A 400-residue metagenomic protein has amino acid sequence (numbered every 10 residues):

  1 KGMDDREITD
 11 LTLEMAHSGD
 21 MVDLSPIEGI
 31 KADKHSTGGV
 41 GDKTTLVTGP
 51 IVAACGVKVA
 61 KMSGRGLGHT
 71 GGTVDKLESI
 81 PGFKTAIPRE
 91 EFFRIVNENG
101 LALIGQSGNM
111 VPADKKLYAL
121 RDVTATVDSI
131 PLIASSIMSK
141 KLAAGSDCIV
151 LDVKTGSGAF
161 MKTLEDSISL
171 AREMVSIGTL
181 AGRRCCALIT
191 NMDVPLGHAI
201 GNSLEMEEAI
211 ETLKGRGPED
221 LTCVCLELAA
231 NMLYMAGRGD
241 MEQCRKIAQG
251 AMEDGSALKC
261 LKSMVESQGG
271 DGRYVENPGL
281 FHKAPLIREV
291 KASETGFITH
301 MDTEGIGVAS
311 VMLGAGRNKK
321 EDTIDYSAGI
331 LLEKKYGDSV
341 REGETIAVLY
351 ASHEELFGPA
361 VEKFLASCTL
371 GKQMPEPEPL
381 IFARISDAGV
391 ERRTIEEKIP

Functional and structural regions predicted by a protein language model:
G2-S63, L67: Active-site cofactor/substrate anionic-group-binding motifs, chiefly glycine- and Lys/Arg-rich phosphate-binding loops
M15-S36, R89-A119: Self-splicing inteins and homing endonuclease
V22-D23, K31, T126-S129, I133 (+2 more regions): Well-ordered secondary-structure scaffolds
V40-G49, A53-A54, K61-M62, G68-G71 (+4 more regions): Short glycine/serine/threonine-rich phosphate/pyrophosphate-binding segments that cradle anionic phosphate groups
L46-A60, K140-G145, L180-A181, M235: Alpha-helix C-terminal capping segments
M62, V96, I104-Q106, D152-G156 (+1 more regions): Short beta-strand segments
K76-A102, R172-G178, G182: A glycine-rich helix N-cap at a beta->alpha junction
N97-C148: Phosphate/diphosphate-binding glycine-rich loops and adjacent basic-rich segments that engage nucleotide
